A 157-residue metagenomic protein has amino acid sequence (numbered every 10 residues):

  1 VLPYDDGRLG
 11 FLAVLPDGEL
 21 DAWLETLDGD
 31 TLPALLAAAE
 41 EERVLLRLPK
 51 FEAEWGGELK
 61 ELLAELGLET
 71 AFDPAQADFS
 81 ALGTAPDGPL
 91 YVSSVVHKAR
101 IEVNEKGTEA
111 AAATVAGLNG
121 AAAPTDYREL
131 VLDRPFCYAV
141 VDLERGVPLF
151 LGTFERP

Functional and structural regions predicted by a protein language model:
V1-P157: Secretory/exported precursors with cleavable N-terminal leaders
